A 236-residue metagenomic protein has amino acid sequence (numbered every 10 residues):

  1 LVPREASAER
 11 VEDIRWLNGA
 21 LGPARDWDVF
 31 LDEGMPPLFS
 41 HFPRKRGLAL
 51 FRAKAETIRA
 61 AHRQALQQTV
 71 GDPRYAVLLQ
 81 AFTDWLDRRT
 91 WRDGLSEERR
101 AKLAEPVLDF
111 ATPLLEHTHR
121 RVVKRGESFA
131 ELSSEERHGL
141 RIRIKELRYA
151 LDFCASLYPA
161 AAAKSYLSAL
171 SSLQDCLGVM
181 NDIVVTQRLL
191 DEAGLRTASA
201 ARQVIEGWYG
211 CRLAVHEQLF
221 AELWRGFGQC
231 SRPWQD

Functional and structural regions predicted by a protein language model:
L1-D236: Function-determining surface determinants
